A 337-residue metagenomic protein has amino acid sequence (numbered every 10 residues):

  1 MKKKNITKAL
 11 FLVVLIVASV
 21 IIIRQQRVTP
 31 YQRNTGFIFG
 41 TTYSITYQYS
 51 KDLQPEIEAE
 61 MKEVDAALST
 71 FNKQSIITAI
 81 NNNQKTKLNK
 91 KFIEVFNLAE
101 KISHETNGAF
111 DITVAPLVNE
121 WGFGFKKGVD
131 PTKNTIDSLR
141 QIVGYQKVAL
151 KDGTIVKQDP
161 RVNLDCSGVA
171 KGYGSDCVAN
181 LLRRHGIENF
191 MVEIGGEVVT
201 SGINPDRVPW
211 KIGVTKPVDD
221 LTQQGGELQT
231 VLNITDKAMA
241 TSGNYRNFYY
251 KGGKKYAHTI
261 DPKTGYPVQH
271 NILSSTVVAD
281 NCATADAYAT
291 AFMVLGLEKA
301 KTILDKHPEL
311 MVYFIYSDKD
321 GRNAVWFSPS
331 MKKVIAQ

Functional and structural regions predicted by a protein language model:
K2-Q337: Mature catalytic core of soluble alpha/beta enzymes
